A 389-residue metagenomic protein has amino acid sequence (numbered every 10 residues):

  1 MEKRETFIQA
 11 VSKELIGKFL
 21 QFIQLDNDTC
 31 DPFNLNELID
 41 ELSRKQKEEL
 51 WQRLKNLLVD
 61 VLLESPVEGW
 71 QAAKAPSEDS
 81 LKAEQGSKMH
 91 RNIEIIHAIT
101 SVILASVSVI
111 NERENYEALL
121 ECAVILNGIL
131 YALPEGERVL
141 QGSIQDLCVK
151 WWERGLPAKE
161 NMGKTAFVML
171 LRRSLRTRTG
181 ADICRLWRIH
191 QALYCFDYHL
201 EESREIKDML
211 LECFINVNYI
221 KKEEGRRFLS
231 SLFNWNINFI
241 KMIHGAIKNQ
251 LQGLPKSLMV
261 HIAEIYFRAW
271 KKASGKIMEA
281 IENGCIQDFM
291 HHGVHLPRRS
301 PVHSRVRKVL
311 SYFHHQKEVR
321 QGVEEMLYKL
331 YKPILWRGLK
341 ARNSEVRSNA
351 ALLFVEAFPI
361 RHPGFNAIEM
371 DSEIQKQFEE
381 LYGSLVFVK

Functional and structural regions predicted by a protein language model:
M1-W336, K340-E380, F387-K389: Extended alpha-solenoid scaffolds built from HEAT/ARM-like alpha-helical repeats and adjacent low-complexity/polar
